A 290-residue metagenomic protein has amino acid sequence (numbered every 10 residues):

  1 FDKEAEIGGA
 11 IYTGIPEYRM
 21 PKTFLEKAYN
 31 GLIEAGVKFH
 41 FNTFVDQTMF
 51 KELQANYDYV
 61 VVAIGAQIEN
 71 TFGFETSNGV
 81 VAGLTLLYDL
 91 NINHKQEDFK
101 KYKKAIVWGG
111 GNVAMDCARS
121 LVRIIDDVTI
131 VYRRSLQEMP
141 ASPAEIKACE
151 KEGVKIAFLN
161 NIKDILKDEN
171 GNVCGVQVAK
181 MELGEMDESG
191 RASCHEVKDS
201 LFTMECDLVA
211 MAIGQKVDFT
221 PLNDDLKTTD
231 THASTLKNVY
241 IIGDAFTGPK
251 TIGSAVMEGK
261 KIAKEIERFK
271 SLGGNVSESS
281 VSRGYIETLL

Functional and structural regions predicted by a protein language model:
F1, F41-K51, I68-E69, L86-P143 (+4 more regions): Rossmann-like dinucleotide/flavin-binding elements
F1-E6, G73: Iron-sulfur cluster-binding cysteine motifs and their immediate structural context in ferredoxin-like electron-transfer
E4-A35, F39-F41, A118-D164, G274-L289: Rossmann-like dinucleotide-binding cores of NAD(P)H-dependent redox enzymes
A10-G14, F74, S189, L222-N223: Short acidic, glycine/proline-rich loop/turn micro-motifs
E26-E75, D164-Q177, E182-E185, L208-A210 (+1 more regions): Feature captures the FAD/FMN-dependent oxidoreductase FAD-binding
G171-A179, G184-D225, K270: C-terminal catalytic lobe of FAD-dependent flavoproteins
